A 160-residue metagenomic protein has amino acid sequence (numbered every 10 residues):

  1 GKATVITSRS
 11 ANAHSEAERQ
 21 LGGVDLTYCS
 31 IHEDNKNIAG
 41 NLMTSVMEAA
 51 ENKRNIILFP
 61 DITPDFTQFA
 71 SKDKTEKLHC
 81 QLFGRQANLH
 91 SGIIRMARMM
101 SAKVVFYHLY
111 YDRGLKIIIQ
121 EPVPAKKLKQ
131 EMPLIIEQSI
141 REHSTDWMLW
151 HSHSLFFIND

Functional and structural regions predicted by a protein language model:
G1-N37: Catalytic core of membrane glycerolipid acyltransferases/transacylases, capturing the structured, soluble-facing
V24, A39-D160: Non-catalytic C-terminal accessory region of glycerolipid acyltransferases and related lyso-lipid remodeling enzymes
